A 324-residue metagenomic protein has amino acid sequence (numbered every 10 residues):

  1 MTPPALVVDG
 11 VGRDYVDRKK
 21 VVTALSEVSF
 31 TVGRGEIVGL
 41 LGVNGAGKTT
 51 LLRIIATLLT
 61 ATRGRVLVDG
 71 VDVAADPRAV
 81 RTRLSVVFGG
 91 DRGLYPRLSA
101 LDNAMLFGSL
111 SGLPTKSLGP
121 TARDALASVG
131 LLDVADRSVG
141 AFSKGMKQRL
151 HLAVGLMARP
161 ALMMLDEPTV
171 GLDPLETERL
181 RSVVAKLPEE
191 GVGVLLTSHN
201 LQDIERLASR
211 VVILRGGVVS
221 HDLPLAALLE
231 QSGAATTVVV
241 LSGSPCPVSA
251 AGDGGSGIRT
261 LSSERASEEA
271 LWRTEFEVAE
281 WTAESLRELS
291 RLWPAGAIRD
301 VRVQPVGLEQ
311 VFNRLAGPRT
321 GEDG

Functional and structural regions predicted by a protein language model:
M1-V8, G12-E27, P77: A short, flexible loop at the N-terminus of ABC-type nucleotide-binding domains that lies
A56: Helix-to-loop junction immediately C-terminal to a conserved catalytic motif
G64-A75, V80: Conserved ABC transporter NBD signature motif
M105, S109, K116-V134: Conserved ABC ATPase "signature" region
M163-E167: Catalytic Walker B motif of ABC-type/P-loop ATPase nucleotide-binding domains
R181-A279: ABC transporter nucleotide-binding domain
